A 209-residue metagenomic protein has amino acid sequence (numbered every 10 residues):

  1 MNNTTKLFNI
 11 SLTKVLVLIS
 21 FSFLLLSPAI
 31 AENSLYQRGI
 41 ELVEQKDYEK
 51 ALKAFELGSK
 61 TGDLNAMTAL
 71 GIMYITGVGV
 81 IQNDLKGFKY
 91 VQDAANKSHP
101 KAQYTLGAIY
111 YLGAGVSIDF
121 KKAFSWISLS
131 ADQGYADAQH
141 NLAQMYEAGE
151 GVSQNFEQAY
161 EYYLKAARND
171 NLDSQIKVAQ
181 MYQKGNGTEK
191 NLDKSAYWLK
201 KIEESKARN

Functional and structural regions predicted by a protein language model:
M1-I10: N-terminal secretory signal peptides that target proteins for export/translocation
K14-L25: Bacterial N-terminal signal peptides
L26-A54, K60, N65, E204: N-terminal leader/linker segments that initiate helical-solenoid repeat arrays
L35-L42, A54, G58, M67-T76 (+3 more regions): Hydrophobic face of amphipathic alpha-helices that form TPR/SEL1-like repeat modules and related alpha-solenoid
E44-K53, I81-D93, S117-W126, S153-Y162 (+1 more regions): Structural signature of tandem alpha-helical TPR/SEL1-like repeats, specifically the intra-repeat loop/turn
D47, K60-L64, T76-V78, N83 (+9 more regions): Short helix-capping/linker turns of helical repeat alpha-solenoids
L57-G58, D93-A94, L129-S130, K165-A166 (+1 more regions): Canonical positions in the second alpha-helix
I176-N209: Terminal, low-structured helical/coil segments at or just beyond the last alpha-helical repeat
